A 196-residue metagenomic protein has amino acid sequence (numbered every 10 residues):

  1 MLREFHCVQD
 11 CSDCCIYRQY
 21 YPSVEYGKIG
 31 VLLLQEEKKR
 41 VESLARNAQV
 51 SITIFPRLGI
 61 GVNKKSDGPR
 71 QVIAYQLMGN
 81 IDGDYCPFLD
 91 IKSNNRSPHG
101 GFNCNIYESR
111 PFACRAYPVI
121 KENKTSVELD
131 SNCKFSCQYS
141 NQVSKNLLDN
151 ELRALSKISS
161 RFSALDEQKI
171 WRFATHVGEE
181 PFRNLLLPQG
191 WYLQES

Functional and structural regions predicted by a protein language model:
M1-S196: Short loop/turn segments that flank or connect secondary-structure elements
